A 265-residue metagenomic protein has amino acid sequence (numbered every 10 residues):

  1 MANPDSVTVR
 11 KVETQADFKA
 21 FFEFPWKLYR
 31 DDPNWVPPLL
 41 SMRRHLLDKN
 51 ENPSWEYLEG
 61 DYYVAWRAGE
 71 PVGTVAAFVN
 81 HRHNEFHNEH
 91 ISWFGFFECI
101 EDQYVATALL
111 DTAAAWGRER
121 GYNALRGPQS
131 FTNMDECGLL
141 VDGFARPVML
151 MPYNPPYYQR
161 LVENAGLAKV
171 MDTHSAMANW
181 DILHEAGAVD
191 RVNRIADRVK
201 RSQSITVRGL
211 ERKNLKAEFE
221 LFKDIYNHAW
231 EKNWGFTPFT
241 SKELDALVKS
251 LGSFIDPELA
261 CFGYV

Functional and structural regions predicted by a protein language model:
A2-N50, R201-E243: Short amphipathic alpha-helix that is part of the acyltransferase structural core
N3-V7, P155-W234, L259: Acyltransferase donor/substrate-recognition loop-hinge adjacent to the catalytic core
L46-E51, L58-Y62, F78-N80, Y104 (+2 more regions): Short alpha-helical segments and helix-capping/turn motifs at coil-helix boundaries
D48-V64, K249-C261: A short helix-loop-beta-strand connector motif used in the catalytic cores of GNAT acetyltransferases and, in some
V64, E70-V79, F262-V265: Conserved beta-strand in the GNAT
A68, F78-R82, F97-C99, S130-T132 (+1 more regions): An acidic- and aromatic-residue-enriched active-site/binding cleft used to recognize and process polar
E85-A168: Acyl-donor binding region in acyl/amide transferases
G117, N227, G252-I255: Short regulatory alpha-helical segment in sensory/regulatory domains of signaling proteins that mediates
